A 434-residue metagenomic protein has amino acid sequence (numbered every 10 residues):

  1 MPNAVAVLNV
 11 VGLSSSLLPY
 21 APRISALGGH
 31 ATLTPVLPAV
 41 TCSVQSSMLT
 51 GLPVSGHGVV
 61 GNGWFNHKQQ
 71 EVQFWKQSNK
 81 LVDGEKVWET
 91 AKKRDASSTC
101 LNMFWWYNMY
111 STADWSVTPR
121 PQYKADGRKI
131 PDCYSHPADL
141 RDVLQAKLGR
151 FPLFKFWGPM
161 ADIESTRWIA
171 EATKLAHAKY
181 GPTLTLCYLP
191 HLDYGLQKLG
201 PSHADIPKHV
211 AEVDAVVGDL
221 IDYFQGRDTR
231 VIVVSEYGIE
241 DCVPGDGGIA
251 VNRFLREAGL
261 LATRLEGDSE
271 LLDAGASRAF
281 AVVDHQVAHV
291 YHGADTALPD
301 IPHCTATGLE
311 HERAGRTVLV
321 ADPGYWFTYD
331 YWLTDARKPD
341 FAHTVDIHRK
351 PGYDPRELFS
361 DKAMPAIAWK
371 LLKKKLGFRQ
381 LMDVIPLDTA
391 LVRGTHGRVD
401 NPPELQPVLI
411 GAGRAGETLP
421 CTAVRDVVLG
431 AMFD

Functional and structural regions predicted by a protein language model:
M1-N3, D95-S97, Y180-P182, G226-D228 (+2 more regions): Short, well-ordered loop/turn elements at secondary-structure boundaries
P2-S16, L27, M48, A91 (+9 more regions): Beta-strand elements within well-structured catalytic alpha/beta cores of enzymes that handle phosphate/sulfate esters
V10, A31-T34, A39-V40, W64-K80 (+3 more regions): Secreted, luminal/periplasmic, and some membrane-associated catalytic domains that remodel anionic oxygen-ester
S16-G56, L101: Short, structured active-site-proximal loop/turn typified by the sulfatase FGly-forming signature C/S-X-P-X-R
P22-R23, S116-R120, G200-A204, G245-R253 (+1 more regions): Short secondary-structure boundary/capping segments
L52-G200, E212, R278-V282, Q286-P299 (+5 more regions): His/Asp/Glu-rich, glycine-adjacent segments that coordinate divalent cations and/or stabilize oxyanion chemistry on
V87, A172, D205, V216-L220 (+1 more regions): Short, hydrophobic/aromatic alpha-helical segments in well-folded domains
L391-I410: Short glycine/proline-rich, acidic loop/turn segments that cap or connect secondary-structure elements
